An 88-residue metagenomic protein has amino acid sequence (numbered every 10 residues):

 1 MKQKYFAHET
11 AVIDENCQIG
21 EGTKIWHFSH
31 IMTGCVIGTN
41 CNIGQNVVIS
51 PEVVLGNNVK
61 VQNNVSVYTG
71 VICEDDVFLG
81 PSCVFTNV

Functional and structural regions predicted by a protein language model:
M1-Q3: Basic/polar N-terminal segments that are highly enriched at the extreme N-terminus, encompassing both cleavable
Y5-N87: Structural signal for interior beta-strand "rungs" in well-ordered beta-sheet cores of soluble enzyme domains
